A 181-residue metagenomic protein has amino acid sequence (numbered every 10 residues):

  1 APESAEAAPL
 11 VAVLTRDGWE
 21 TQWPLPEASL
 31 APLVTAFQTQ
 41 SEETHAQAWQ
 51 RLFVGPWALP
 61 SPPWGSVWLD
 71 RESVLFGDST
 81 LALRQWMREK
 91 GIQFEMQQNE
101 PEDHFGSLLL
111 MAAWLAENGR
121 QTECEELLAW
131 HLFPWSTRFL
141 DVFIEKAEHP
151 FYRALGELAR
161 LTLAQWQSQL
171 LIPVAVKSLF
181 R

Functional and structural regions predicted by a protein language model:
A1-R181: Charged, alpha-helix-forming regions
